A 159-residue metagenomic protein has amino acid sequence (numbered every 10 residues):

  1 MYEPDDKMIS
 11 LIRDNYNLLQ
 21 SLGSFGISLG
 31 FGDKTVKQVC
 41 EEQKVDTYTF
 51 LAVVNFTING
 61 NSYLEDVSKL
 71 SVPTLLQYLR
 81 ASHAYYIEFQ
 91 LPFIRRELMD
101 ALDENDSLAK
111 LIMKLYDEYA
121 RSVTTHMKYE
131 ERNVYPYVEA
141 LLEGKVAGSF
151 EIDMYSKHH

Functional and structural regions predicted by a protein language model:
M1-H159: Small-residue-biased structural context
